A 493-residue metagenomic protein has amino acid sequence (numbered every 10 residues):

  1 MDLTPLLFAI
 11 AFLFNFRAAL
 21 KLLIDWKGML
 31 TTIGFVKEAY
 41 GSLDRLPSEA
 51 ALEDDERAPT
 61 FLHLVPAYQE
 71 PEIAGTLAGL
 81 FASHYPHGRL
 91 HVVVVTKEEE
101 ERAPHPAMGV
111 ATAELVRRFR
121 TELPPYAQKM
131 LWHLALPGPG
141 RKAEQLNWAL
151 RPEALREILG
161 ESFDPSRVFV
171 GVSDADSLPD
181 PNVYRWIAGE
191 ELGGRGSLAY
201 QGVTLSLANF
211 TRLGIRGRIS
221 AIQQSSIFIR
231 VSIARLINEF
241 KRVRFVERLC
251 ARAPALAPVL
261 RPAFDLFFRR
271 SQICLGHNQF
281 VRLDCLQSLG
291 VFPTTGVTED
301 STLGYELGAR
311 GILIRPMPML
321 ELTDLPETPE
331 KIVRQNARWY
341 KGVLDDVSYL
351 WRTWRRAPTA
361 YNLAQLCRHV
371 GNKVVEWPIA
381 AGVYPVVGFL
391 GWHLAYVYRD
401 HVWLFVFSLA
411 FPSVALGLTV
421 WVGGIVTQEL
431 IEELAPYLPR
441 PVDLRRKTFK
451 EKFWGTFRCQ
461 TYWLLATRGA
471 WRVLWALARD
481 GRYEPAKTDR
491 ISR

Functional and structural regions predicted by a protein language model:
L23-A58, R352, A357-Q365, Y396-R493: Juxtamembrane C-terminal module of membrane proteins
A58-L64, H91, T302: Cell-envelope/extracellular polymer assembly enzymes that use nucleotide-activated donors
F61-Q69, S83, V95-K97: A conserved hydrophobic helix/loop-capping motif in glycosyltransferases and polysaccharide synthases
A78-R89, E99: Short, acidic, metal-binding catalytic loop of nucleotide-sugar glycosyltransferases
R102-R167: Active-site-proximal specificity loops/subdomain of glycosyltransferases
R120, P124-Y126, R141-L159, N182-G296 (+3 more regions): Long helical/loop segments within the catalytic core of UDP-sugar-dependent glycosyltransferases, especially the large
R167, S173-E190: Acidic donor-binding/catalytic loop of UDP-sugar-dependent glycosyltransferases, especially processive GT2
T295, G304-L322: Catalytic donor-sugar/metal-binding loop of nucleotide-sugar-dependent glycosyltransferases
